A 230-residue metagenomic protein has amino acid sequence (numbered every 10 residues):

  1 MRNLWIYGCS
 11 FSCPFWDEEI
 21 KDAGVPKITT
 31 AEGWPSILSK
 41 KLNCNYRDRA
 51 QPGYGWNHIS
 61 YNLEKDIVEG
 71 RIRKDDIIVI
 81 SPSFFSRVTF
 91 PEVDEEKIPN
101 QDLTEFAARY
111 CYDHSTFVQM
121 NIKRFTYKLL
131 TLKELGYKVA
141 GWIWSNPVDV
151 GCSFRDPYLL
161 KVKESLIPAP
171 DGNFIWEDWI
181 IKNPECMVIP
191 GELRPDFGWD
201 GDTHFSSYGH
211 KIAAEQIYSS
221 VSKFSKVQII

Functional and structural regions predicted by a protein language model:
M1-N57, F205-S206, I212: Serine-esterase "nucleophile elbow" of acetyl-processing enzymes
T30, I59, M120-R124: Short, glycine/acidic-rich beta->alpha junctions
Q51, I59-V68: Active-site donor-binding segments of glycosyltransferases and PAPS-dependent sulfotransferases
E64-I230: Alpha-helical cap/lid subdomain in secreted, periplasmic, or secretory-pathway luminal O-acyl-processing enzymes
